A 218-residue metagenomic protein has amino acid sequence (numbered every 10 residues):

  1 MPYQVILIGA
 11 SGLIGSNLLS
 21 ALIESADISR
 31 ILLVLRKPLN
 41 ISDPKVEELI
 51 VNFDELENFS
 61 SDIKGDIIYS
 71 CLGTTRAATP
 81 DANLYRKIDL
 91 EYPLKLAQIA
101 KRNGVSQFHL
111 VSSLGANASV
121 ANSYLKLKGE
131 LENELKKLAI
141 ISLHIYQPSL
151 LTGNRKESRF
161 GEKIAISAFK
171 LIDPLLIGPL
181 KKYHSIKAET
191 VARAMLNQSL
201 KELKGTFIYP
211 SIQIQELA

Functional and structural regions predicted by a protein language model:
P2-S25: N-terminal Rossmann NAD(P)H-binding glycine-rich loop of SDR-like oxidoreductase domains
V5, R30, V46-K95, I99-R102: NAD(P)H-binding glycine-rich loop region in Rossmannoid oxidoreductase-like domains and their noncatalytic homologs
I8, L32, A82, K87-E130 (+2 more regions): Conserved Rossmann-fold NAD(P)-dependent oxidoreductase catalytic core, especially the SDR/UDP-sugar
I14-L18, L96, L131: Hydrophobic residues within alpha-helices that form the first helical element adjacent to the glycine-rich loop
E24, A118-F207, I212-Q213, L217-A218: Oxidoreductase cofactor-interface core, primarily capturing Rossmann-like NAD(P)-dependent enzymes
L32-N40: Short, polar loop motifs at secondary-structure junctions
P44-V46, S60, R155-F160: Short aromatic-enriched loop/helix-cap "lid" or pocket-rim segments at secondary-structure transitions that line
